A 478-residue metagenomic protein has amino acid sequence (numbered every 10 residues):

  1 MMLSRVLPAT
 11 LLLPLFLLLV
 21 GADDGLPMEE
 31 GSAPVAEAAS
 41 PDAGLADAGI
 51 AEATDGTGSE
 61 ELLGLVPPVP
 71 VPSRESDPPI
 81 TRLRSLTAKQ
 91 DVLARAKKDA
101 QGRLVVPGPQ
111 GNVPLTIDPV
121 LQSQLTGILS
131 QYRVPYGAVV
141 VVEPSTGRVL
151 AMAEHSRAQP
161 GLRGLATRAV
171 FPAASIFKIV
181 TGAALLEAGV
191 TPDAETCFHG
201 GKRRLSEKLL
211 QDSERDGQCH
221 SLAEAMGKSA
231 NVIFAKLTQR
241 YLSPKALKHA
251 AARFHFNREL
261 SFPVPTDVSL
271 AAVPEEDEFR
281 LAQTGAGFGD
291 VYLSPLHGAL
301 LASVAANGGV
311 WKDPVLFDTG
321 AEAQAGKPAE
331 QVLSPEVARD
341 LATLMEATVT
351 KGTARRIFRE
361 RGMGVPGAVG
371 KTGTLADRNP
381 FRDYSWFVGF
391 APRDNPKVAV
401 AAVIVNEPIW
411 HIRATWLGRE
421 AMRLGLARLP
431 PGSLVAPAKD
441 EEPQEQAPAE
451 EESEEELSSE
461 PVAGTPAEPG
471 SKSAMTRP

Functional and structural regions predicted by a protein language model:
M1-M28: Sec-dependent N-terminal signal peptides
L18-A138, P160, L426, P430-P431 (+1 more regions): Extracytoplasmic/periplasmic proteins that interact with beta-lactams or build/remodel peptidoglycan
V92-A96, A100-L104, G108, I117 (+4 more regions): Beta-lactam-recognizing serine transpeptidase/beta-lactamase-like catalytic domain environment
Q122, K248, A338, T415-R419: Hydrophobic face of alpha-helices
S123-G127, A166, W386: N-terminal post-signal-peptidase region of extra-cytosolic proteins
T167-F177: Gly/Ser-rich catalytic serine loop of serine hydrolases
S175-A184, P295-L300, W416-E420: Short amphipathic alpha-helical face segments that pack within enzyme cores and frequently flank/anchor catalytic
A325-A329, T415-P478: Short, gly/Ser/Thr-rich active-site loops of penicillin-recognizing serine hydrolases
